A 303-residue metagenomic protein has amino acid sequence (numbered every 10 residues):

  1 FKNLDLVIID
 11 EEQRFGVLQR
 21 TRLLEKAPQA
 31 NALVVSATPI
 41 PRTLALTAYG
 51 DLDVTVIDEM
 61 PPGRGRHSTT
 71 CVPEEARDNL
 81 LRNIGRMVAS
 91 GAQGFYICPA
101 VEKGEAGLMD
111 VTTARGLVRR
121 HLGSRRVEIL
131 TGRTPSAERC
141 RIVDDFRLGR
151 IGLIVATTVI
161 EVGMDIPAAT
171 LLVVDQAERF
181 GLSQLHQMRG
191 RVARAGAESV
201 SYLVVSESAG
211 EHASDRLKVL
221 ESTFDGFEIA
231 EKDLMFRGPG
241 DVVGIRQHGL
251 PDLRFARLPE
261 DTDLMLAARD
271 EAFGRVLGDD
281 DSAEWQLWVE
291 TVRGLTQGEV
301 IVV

Functional and structural regions predicted by a protein language model:
F1-V35: SF2 helicase catalytic motif II
N3, P41-P61, M164, L217: Short regulatory helix/loop adjacent to the ATP-binding pocket of P-loop NTPases
L4, E11-Q13, V101, V159-I160 (+1 more regions): Conserved Walker B
I8, N31-A37, L46-T47, I97 (+3 more regions): Structural recognition of the conserved hydrophobic beta-strand(s) that form the central parallel beta-sheet of P-loop
F15-G16, P41-R42, G104, F180-G181: Catalytic P-loop NTPase motifs of RecA-like helicase/translocase cores
L23-K26, T47, T70, M87 (+2 more regions): Amphipathic alpha-helical segments that mediate coupling or scaffolding at interfaces
D51-R115: Conserved interdomain linker/interface between the two RecA-like ATPase lobes of SF2 helicase motors
R77-Q93, D110-V303: C-terminal helicase module of SF1/SF2 nucleic-acid helicases/translocases
